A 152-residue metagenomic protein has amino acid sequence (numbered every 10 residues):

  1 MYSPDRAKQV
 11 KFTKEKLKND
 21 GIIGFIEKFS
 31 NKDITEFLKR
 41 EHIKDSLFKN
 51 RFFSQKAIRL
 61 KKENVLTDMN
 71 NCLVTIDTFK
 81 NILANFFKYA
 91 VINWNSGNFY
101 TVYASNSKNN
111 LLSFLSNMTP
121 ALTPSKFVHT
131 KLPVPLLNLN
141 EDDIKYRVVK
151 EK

Functional and structural regions predicted by a protein language model:
M1-Y2, S30: Short acidic, S/G/P-rich loop/turn micro-motifs used as interaction or catalytic elements
Y2-T13: A short, conserved alpha-helix within the catalytic core of class I
R6, T35-L38, L115: Short, flexible/disordered intra-domain loops and linkers
L17-I23: Short glycine-dipeptide loop
G24-E27, V91-N93: A structural signal for short, well-ordered beta-strand segments and their strand-loop junctions that often border
I26-F86: C-terminal alpha-helical "lid/dimerization" subdomain adjacent to the S-adenosyl-L-methionine
K80-K152: Core SAM-dependent methyltransferase catalytic element
